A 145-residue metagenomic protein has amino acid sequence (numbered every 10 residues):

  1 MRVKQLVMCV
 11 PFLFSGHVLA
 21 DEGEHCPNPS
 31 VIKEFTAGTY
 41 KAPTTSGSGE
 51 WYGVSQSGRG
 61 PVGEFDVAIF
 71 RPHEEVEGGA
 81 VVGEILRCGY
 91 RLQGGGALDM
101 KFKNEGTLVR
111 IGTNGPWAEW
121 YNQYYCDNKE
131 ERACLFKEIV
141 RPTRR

Functional and structural regions predicted by a protein language model:
R2-C9: Sec-dependent signal peptide recognition, specifically the positively charged N-region followed immediately by
F12: Extracellular LysM carbohydrate-binding repeats and other cell-envelope/extracellular binding modules
S15-H17: N-terminal signal peptide c-region/cleavage motif recognized by signal peptidases
D21-R145: Mitochondrial intermembrane space
